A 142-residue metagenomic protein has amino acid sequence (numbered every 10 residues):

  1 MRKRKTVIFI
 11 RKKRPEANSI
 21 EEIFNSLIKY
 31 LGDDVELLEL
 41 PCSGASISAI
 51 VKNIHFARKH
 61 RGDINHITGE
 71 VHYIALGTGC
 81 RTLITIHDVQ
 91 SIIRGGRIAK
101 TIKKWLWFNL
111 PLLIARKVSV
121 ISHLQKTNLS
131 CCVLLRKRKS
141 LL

Functional and structural regions predicted by a protein language model:
K3-I74: Active-site donor-binding segments of glycosyltransferases and PAPS-dependent sulfotransferases
K5-T6, D34-E36, R81, R116-K117 (+1 more regions): Residues at the starts of beta-strands that form the adenosine-phosphate
V7-F9, I84, V120, L142: Structural beta-sheet core signal
P15-N18, Y73-L76, S91-R94, T127-L129: Short catalytic/ligand-binding loop motif for oxyanion handling, primarily in non-cytosolic enzymes, centered on
I64-H66, L76-G95: Active-site proximal beta-strand in glycosyltransferases
A75-G79, P111-I114, L134-L135: Short, conserved loop/helix-junction motifs that constitute active-site signature segments in enzyme catalytic cores
A99-V118: Membrane-proximal helix-turn-helix segments that form the acceptor-binding/catalytic region of lipid-linked
A115-K139: A short, active-site helix/loop in glycosyltransferases that binds the activated sugar's phosphate group
